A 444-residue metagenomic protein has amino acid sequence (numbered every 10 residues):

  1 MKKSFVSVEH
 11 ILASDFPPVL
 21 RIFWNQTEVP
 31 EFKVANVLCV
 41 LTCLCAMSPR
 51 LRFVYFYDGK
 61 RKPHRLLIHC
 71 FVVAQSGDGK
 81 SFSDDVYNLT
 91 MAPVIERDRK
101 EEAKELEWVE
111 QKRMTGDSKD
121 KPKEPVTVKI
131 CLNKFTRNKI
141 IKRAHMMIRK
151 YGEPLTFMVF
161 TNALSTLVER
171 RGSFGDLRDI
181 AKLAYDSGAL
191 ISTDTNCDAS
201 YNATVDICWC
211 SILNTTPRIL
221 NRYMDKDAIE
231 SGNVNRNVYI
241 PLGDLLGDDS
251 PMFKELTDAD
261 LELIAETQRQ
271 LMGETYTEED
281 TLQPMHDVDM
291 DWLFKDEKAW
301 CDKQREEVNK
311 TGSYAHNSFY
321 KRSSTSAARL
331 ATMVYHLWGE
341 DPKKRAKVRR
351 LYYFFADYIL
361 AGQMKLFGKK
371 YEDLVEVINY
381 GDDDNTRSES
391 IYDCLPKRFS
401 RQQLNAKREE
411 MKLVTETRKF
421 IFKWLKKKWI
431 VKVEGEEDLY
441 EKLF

Functional and structural regions predicted by a protein language model:
M1-F444: Phosphate-handling catalytic cores of nucleic-acid transaction enzymes
